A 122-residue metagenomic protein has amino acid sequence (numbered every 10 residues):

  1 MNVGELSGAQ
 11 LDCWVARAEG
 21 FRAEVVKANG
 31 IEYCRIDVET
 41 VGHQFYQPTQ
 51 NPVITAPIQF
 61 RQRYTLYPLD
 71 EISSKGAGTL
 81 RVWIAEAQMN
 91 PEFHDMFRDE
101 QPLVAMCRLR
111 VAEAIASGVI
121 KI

Functional and structural regions predicted by a protein language model:
M1-I122: Glycine-rich anion-binding surface patch
